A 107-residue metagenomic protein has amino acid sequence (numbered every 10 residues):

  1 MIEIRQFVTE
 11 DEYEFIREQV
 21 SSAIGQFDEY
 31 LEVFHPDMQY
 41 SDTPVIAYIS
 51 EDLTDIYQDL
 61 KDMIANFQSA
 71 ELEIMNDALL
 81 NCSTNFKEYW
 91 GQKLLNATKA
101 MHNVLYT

Functional and structural regions predicted by a protein language model:
M1-P36: Long amphipathic alpha-helical segments with strong coiled-coil/leucine-zipper propensity
E10-Y13, R17, I46, S50-Y57: Amphipathic, non-membrane alpha-helical segments in soluble helical-bundle scaffolds
D28-E51: Solvent-exposed, charged interface segments at domain starts and junctions
S41-A47, D55, D59-T107: Acidic, proline/glycine-rich low-complexity IDRs
